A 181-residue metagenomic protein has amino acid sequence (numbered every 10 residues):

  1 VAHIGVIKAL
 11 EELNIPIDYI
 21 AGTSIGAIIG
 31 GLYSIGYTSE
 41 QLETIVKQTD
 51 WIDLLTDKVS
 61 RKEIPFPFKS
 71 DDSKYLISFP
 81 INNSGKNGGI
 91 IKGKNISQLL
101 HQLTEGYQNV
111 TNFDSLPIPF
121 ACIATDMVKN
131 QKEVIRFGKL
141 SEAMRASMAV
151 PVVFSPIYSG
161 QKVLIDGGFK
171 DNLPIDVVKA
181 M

Functional and structural regions predicted by a protein language model:
V1-T23, G31-M181: Patatin-like phospholipase
